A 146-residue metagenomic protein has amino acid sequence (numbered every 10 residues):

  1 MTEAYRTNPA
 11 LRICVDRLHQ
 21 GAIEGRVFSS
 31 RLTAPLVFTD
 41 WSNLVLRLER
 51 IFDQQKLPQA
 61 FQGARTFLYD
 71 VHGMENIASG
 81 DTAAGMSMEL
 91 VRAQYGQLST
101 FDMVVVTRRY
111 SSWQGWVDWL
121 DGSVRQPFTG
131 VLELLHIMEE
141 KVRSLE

Functional and structural regions predicted by a protein language model:
M1-I13, H19-G21, L46-S111, K141-E146: Intrinsic disorder/low-complexity detector
D16-L32, V106-G122: Short aromatic-glycine-(Arg/Gly/Cys) micro-motifs in beta-strand/loop hairpins
L32-L36, V45-D53, Q114-E146: Mixed-charge, glycine-accented linear interaction segment located at domain edges/termini
